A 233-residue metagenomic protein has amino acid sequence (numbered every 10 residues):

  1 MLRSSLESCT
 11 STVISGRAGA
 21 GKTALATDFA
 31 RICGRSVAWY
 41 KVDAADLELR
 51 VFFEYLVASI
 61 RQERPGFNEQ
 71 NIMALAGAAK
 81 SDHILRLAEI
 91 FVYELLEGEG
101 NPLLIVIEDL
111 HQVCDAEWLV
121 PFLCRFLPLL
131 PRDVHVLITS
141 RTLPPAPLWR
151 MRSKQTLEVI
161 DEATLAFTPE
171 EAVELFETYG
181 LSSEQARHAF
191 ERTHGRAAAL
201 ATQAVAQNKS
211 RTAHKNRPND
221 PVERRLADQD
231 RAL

Functional and structural regions predicted by a protein language model:
M1-A18, A24, D28-F29: Walker A/P-loop-proximal flanking segment of P-loop NTPase domains
R3-E7, R31-G34, I84-L165, G180: A conserved switch/coupling segment of P-loop NTPase cores
I14-G16, W39-K41, V106-D109, L137-S140 (+1 more regions): Short beta-strand segments
A20, L25-P102, Q112-C114: Conserved phosphate-binding/catalytic loops and adjacent sensor/switch elements of nucleotide-binding enzymes, spanning
I32, S59-G66, G98, V113 (+6 more regions): Phosphate/oxyanion-binding loops and surfaces in catalytic or ligand/nucleic-acid-binding neighborhoods
R152-S153, L157-A163, T168, S182-L233: Loop-to-helix "switch" segment enriched in basic and acidic residues adjacent to catalytic/ligand pockets
A166-E177: Conserved AAA+ ATPase core "coupling" helix
